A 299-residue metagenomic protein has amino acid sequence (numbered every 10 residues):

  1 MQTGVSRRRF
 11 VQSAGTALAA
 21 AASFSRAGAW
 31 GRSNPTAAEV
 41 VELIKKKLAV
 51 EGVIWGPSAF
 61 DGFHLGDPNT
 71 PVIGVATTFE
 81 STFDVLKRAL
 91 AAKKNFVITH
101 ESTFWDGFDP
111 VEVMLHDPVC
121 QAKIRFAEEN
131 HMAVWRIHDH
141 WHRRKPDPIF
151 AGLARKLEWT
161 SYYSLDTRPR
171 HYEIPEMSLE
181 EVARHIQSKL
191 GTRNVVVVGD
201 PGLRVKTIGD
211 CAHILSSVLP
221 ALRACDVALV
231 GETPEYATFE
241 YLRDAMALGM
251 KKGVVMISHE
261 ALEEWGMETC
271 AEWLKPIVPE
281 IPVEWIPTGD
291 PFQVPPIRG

Functional and structural regions predicted by a protein language model:
Q2-G299: Hydrophobic structural segments
